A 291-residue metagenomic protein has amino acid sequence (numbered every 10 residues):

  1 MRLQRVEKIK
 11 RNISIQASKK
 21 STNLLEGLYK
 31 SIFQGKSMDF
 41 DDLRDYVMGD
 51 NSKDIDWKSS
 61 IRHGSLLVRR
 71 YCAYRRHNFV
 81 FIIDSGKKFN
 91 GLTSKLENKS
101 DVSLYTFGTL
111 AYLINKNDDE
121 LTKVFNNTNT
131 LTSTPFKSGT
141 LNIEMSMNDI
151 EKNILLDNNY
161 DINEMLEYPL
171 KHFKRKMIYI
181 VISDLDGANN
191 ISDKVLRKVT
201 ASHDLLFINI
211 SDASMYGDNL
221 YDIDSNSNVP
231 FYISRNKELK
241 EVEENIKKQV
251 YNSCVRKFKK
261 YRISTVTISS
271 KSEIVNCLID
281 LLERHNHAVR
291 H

Functional and structural regions predicted by a protein language model:
M1-S21, E26-I32, K174-R175, K194-H291: Von Willebrand factor type A / integrin I
M1-T134, I178-I182, M215: An amphipathic, basic-hydrophobic helix/alpha-beta surface used to engage anionic, phosphate-rich ligands or surfaces
D39, F107, I162-M165, N189-S192 (+1 more regions): Amphipathic coiled-coil/heptad-repeat helices and related helical stalk/stem segments that mediate oligomerization
W57, I83-S85, P169, K176-L196 (+2 more regions): DG-centered beta-turn motif at the end of beta-strands
D101, L156-N163, D186, N245: Conserved phosphate-coordination/catalytic loops
T122-F125, T130-L156: Phosphate/pyrophosphate-binding betaalpha-module
N127-T132, G187, S272-E273: Short, internal active-site loops enriched in acidic
N142-K176, N190-I191: Von Willebrand factor
